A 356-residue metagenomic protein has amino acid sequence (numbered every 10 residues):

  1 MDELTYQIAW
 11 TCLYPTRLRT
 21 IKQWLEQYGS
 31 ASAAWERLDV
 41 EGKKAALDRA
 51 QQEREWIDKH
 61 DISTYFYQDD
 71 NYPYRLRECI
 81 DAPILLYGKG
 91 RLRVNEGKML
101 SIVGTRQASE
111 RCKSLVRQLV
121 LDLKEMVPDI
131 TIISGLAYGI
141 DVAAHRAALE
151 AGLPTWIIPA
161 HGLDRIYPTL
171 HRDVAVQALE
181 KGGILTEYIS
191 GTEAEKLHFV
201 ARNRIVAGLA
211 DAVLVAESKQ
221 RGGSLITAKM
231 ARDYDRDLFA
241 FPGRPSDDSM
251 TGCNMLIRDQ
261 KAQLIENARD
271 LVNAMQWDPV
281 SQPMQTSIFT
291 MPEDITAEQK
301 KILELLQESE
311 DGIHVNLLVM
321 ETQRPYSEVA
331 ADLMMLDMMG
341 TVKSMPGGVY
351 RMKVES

Functional and structural regions predicted by a protein language model:
M1-L4, F66-S356: Glycine-biased, small-residue-rich flexible motifs in mid-sequence functional cores and linkers
M1-N71, L256, M339-T341, P346-G348 (+1 more regions): Short, small/acidic-rich helices and loops at N termini and domain boundaries of DNA replication/processing enzymes
